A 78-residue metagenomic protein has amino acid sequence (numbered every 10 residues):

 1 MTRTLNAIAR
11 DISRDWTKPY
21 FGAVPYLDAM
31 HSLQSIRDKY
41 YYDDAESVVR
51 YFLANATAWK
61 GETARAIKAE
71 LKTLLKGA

Functional and structural regions predicted by a protein language model:
M1, A23-A29, V49, I67-E70: Terminal low-complexity, poorly structured segments
T2-D28: N-terminal acidic leader/helix
A9, H31-R37, T57, L75-A78: Generic low-complexity, intrinsically disordered sequence content enriched in small uncharged/hydrophobic residues
D11, D15, A29, L33 (+3 more regions): Residues that form generic nucleotide/phosphate-binding pockets
T17-Y20, D38-K39, T57-W59: Charged, low-complexity interaction regions
V24-Y42: Amphipathic alpha-helical
Y41-G77: Amphipathic alpha-helical packing elements
